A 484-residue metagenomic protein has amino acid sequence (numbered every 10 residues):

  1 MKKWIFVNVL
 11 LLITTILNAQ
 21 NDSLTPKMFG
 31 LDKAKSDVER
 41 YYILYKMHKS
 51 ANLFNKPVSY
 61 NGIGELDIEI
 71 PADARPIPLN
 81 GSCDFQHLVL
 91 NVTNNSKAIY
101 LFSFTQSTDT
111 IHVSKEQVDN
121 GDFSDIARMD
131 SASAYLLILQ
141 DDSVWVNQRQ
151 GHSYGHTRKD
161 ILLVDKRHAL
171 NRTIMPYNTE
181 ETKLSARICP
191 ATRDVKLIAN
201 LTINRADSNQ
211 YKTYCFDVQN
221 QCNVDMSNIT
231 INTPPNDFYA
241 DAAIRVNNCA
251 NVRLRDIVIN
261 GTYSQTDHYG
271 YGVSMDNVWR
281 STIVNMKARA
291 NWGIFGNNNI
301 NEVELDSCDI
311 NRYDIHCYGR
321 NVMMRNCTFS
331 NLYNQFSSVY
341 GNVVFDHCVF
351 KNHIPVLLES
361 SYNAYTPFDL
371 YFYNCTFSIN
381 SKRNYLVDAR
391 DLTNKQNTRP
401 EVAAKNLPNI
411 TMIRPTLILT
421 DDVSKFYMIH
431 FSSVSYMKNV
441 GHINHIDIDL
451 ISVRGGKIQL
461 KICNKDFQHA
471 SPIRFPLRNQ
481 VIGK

Functional and structural regions predicted by a protein language model:
W4-T14: Sec-dependent N-terminal signal peptides
N18-I43: Right-handed parallel beta-helix/beta-solenoid
Y41, Y45-Q106, Q140-R158, T173-T182 (+2 more regions): N-terminal extracellular ligand-recognition/capping segment immediately after the signal peptide
R75-P76, N94-S107, R205-Y211, N220-N223 (+7 more regions): Extracellular beta-rich repeat passengers
D84-H87, T110-D142, P190-D207, V218-P234 (+2 more regions): Parallel beta-helix/beta-solenoid
A127, R149-Y154, C189, E401-V402: Short consensus segments that form the blades of beta-propeller domains, in both extracellular/periplasmic
K159-H168: Catalytic nucleophile-His microenvironment captured as a short glycine-rich beta-strand/loop that brackets
H168-L197: Extended acidic/polar, glycine-enriched regions that form or flank non-catalytic beta-rich accessory modules
